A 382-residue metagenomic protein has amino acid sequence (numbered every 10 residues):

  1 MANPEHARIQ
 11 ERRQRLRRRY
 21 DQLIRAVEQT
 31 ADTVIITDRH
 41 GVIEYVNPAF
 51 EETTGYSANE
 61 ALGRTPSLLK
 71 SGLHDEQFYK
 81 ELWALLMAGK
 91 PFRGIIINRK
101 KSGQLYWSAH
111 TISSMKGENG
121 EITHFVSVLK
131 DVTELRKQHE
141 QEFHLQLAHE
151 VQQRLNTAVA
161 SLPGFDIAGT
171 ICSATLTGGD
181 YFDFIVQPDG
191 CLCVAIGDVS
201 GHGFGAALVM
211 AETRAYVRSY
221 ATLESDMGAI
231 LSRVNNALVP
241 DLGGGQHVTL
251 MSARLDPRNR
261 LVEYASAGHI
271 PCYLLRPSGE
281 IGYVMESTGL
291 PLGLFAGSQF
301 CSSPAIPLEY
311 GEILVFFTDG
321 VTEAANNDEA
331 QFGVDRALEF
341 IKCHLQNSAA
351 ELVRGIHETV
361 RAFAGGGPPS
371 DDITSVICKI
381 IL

Functional and structural regions predicted by a protein language model:
A2-A7, E121-V132, A195-G197, F317: PAS-family sensory domains
R15, G72-K90, G94, A229-S232 (+1 more regions): PAS/Per-ARNT-Sim sensory domains
R17-H40: Sensory modules in modular signal-transduction proteins
P48, E60-L73, A215-T222, P291 (+1 more regions): PAS-family sensory/regulatory domains
F50-A61, A207, T222, S278 (+1 more regions): PAS/PAS-like sensory domain cap-loop motif
T53-S57, L62-S67, G72-E76, K80-L82 (+4 more regions): PAS-family sensory domain signature
K137-V315, G367-L382: … and, occasionally, acidic/histidine-rich disordered N-termini of signaling adaptors
F204-L223, L308-G367: Active-site-proximal, acidic helix/loop segment immediately C-terminal to a metal-coordinating Asp/Glu
